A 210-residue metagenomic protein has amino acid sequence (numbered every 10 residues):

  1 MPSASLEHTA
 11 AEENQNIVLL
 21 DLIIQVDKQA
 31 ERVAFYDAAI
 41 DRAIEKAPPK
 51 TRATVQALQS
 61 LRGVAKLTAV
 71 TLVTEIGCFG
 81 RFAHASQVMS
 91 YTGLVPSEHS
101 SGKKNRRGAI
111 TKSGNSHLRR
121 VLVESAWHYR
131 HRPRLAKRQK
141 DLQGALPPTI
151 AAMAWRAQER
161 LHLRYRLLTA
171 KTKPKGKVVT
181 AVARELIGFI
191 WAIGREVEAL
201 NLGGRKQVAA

Functional and structural regions predicted by a protein language model:
M1-A210: A detector of single, family-specific signature residues that are central to catalytic or substrate-handling motifs
